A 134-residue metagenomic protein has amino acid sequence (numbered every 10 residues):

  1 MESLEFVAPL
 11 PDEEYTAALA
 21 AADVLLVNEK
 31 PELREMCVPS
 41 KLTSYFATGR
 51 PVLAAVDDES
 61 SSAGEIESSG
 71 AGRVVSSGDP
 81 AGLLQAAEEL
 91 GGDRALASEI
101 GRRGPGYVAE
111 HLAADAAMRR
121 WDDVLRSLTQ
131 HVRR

Functional and structural regions predicted by a protein language model:
M1-T16: Nucleotide-activated donor-binding/catalytic signature segment of Leloir-type glycosyltransferases, i.e., the conserved
L10-P11, V38, D58, D79 (+1 more regions): Short loop/turn segments at beta->alpha junctions
E13-T16, P39-R50, A63-G64: Short alpha-helical segment that forms part of, or immediately flanks, the ligand-binding pocket in carbohydrate-active
L19-M36, R50-L53: Acidic donor-binding loop of glycosyltransferase active sites
P31-E32, T43, P51, D57-S61 (+1 more regions): Flexible glycine-rich beta->alpha loop in the catalytic core of nucleotide-sugar glycosyltransferases
D57-E88, L96: Change "using UDP/GDP/dTDP sugars" to "using nucleotide sugars
G82-Q85, E89, L96-E110, A117: A short, well-ordered alpha-helix in the C-terminal region of glycosyltransferases
A114-R134: C-terminal alpha-helical cap of glycosyltransferases
